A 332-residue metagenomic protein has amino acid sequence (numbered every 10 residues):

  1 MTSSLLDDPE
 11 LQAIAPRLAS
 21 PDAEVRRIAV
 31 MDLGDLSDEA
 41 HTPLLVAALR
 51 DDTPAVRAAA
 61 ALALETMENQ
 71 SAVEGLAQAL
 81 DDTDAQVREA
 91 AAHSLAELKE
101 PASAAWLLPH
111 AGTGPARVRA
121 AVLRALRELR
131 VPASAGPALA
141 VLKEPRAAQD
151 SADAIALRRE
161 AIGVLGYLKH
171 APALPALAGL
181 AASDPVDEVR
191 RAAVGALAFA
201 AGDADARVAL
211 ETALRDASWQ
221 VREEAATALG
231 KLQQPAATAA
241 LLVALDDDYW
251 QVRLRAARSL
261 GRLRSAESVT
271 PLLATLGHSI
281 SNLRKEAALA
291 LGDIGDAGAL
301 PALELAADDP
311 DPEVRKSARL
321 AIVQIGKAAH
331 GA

Functional and structural regions predicted by a protein language model:
L6-R17, D38-R50, N69-D81, E100-G112 (+7 more regions): Amphipathic alpha-helical scaffolding segments comprising HEAT/armadillo-like alpha-solenoid repeats
A13-L36: Alpha-helical segment of the N-proximal tetratricopeptide repeat
P21-D22, D52-T53, T83-D84, G114-P115 (+7 more regions): Short inter-helical turns and helix N-cap capping residues of alpha-solenoid HEAT/ARM repeat scaffolds
A116-A121, L129, A152-L168, D184-A192 (+1 more regions): Core solenoid repeat modules with strong leucine/isoleucine-rich periodicity, prominently canonical LRR arrays but also
W250-L320: Ankyrin-repeat and related helical/solenoid repeat scaffolds used for protein-protein interactions
